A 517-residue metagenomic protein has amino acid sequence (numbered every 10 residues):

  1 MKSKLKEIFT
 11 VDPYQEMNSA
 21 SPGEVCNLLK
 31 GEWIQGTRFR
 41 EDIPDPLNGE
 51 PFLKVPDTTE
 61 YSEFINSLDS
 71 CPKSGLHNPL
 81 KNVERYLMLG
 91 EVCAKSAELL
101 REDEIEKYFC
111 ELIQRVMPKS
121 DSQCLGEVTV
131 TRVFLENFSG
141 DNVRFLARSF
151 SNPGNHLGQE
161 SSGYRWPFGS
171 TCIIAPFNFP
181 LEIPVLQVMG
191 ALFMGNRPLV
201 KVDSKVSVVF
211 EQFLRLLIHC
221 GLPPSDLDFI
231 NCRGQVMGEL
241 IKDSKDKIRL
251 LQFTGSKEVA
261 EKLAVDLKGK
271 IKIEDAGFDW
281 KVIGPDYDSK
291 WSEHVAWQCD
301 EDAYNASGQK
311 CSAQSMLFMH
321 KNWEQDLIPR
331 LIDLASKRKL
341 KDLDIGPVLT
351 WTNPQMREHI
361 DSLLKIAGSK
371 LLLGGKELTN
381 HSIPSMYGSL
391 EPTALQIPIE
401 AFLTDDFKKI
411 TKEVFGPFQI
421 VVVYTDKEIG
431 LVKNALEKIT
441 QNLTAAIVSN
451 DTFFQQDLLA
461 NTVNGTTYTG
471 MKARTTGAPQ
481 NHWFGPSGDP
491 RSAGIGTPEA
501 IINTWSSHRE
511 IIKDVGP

Functional and structural regions predicted by a protein language model:
M1, E50-L53, E84-E91, V202 (+6 more regions): Conserved C-terminal structural/oligomerization subdomain of aldehyde/semialdehyde dehydrogenase
M1-E160, D203, A473: N-terminal Rossmann-like NAD(P)+-binding subdomain of aldehyde/semialdehyde dehydrogenases
G31, G49, G195, L227 (+5 more regions): Residue-level signal for inorganic ion chemistry
P51-T58, S74-P79, E98, V282-I283 (+5 more regions): Short, well-ordered beta-strand elements within core beta-sheets of diverse protein domains
K95, H219-G221, S244-K245, E258-T404 (+3 more regions): ALDH superfamily catalytic-core signature
Q114, F145-V295: Rossmann-like NAD(P) dinucleotide-binding subdomain of oxidoreductase/dehydrogenase enzymes
L135, F210-F213, L240-I241, L263 (+3 more regions): Hydrophobic packing residues within well-ordered alpha-helices of enzyme cores
Q252, H294-C299, D489-T497: A polyampholytic, Gly/Pro-enriched intrinsically disordered region
